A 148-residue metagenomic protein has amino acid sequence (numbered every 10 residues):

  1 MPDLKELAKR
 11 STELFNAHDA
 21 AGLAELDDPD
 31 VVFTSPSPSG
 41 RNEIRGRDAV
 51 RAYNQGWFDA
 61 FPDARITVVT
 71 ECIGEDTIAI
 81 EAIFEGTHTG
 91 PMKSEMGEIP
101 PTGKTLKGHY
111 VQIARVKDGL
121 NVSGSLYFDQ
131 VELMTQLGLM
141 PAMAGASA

Functional and structural regions predicted by a protein language model:
M1-A148: C-terminal and inter-domain tail/linker signature
